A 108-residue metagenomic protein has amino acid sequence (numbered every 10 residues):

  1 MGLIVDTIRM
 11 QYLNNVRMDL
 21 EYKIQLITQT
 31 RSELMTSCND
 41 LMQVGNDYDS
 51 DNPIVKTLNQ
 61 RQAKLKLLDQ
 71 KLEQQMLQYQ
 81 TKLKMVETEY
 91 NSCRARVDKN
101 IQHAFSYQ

Functional and structural regions predicted by a protein language model:
M1-Q108: Amphipathic alpha-helical polymerization modules
